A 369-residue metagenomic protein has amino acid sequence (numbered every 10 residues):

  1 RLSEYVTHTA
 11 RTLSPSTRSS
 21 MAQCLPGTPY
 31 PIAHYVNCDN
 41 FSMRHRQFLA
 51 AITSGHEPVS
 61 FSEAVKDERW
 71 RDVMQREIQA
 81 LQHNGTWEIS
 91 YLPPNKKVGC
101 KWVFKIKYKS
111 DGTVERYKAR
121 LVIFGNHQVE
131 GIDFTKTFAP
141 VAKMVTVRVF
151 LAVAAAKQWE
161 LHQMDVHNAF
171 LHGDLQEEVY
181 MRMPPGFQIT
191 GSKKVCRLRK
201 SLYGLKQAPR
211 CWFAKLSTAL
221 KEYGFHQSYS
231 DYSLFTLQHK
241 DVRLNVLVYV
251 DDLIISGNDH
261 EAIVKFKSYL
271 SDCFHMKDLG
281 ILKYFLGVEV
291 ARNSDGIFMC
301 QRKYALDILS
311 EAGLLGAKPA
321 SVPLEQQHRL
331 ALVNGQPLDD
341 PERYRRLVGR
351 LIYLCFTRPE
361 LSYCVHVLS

Functional and structural regions predicted by a protein language model:
R1-L202, K206-T218, E222-Y229: Chromodomain-type histone methyl-lysine reader module
A64, E77-A80, R120, G125 (+12 more regions): Alpha-helical recognition domains of nuclear gene-regulatory proteins
R71, Q75, G99, F213 (+7 more regions): Hydrophobic face of alpha-helices
K107, L171-R182, K206-Q207, L237-F274 (+1 more regions): Catalytic palm subdomain of template-directed nucleic-acid polymerases, centered on the conserved carboxylate motif
V145-L151, L202, Q207, Y249-V250 (+1 more regions): C-terminal reverse transcriptase regions that engage the nucleic-acid substrate
D165-N168, R197-L205, Q227-G257, L270 (+3 more regions): Catalytic palm active-site di-aspartate
G224, S271-D278: A common structural junction motif
